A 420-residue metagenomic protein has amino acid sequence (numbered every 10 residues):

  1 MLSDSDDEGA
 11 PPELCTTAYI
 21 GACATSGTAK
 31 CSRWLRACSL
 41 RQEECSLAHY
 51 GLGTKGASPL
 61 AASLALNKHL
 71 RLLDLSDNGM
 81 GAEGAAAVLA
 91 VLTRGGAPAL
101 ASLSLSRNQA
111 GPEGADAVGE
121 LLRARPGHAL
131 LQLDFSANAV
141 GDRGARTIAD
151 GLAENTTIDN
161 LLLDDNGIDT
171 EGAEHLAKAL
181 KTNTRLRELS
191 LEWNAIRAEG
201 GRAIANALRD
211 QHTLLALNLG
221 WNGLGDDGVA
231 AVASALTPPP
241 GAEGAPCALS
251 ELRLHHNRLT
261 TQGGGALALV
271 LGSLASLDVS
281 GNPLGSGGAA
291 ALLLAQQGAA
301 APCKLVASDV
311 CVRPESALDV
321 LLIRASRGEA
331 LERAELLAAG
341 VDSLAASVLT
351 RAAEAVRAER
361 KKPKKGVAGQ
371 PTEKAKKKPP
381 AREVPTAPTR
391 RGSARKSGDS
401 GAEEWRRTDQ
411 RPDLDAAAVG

Functional and structural regions predicted by a protein language model:
M1-G420: Leucine-rich tandem repeat or coiled-coil scaffolds
